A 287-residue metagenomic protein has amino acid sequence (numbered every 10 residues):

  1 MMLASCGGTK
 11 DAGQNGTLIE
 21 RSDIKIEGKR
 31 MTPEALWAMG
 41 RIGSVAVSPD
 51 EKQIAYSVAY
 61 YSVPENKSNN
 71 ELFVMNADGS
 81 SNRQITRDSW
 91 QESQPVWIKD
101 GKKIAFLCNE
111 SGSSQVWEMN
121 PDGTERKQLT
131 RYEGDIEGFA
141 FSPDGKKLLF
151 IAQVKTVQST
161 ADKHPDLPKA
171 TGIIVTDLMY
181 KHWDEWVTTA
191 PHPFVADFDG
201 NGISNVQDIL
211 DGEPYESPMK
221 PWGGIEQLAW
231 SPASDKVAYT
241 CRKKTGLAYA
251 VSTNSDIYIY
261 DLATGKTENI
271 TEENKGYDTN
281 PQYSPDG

Functional and structural regions predicted by a protein language model:
L3-S5: C-terminal motif of bacterial Sec signal peptides marking the signal peptidase cleavage site
G7-T9: Bacterial signal peptide processing site
G13-I19, Q153-D211, T240-K243, L247-D256: Predominantly five- to eight-bladed beta-propeller fold
I19-I42, S204-P214: A short helix->beta-strand "capping" segment at the edge of beta-propeller domains
E34-N70: Beta-strand-rich domains and repeat architectures in extracellular enzymes and scaffolds, especially beta-propellers
M39-I54, S89-L107, R126, E133-L148 (+6 more regions): Conserved beta-propeller blade repeats
Y60-P64, E110-S113, K155-Q158, K244-L247: Short glycine/acidic-enriched loop and turn motifs that connect beta-strands
N76-S80, N120-T124, F198-N201, D261-G265: Short loop/turn segments that connect beta-strands within beta-propeller blades
